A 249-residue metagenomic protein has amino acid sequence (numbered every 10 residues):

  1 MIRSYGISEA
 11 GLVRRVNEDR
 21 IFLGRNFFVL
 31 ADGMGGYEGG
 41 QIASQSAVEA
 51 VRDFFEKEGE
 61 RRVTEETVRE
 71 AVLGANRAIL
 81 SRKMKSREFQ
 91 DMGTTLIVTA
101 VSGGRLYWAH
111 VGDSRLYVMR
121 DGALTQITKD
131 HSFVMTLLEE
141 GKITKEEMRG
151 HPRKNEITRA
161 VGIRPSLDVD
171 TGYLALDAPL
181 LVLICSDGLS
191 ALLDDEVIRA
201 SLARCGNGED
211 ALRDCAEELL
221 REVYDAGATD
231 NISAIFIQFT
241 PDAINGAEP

Functional and structural regions predicted by a protein language model:
M1-P249: PP2C/PPM-type serine/threonine phosphatase catalytic domain
